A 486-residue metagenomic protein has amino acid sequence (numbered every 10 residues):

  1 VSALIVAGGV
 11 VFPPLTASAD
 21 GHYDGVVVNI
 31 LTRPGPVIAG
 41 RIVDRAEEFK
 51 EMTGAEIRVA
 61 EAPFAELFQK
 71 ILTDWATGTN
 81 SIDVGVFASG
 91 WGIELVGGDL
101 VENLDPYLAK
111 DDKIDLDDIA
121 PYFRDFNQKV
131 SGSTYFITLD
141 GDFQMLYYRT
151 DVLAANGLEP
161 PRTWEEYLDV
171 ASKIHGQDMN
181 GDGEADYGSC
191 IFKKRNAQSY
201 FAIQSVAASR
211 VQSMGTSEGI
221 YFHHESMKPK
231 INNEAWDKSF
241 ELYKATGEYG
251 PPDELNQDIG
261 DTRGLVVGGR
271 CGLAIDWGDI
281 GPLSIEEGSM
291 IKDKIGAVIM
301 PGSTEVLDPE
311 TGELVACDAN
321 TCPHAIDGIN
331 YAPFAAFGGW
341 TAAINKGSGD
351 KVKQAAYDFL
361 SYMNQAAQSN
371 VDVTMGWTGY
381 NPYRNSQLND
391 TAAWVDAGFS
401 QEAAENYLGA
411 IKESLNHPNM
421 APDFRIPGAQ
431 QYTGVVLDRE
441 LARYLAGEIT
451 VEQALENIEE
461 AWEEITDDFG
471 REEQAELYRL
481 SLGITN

Functional and structural regions predicted by a protein language model:
A17-N29, K50-M52, V130-S133, A154 (+3 more regions): Immediate post-signal peptide segment of exported/extracytoplasmic ligand-binding proteins
G21-H22, S89-M145, E159, Y200-I203 (+3 more regions): Hinge/lid segment of periplasmic solute-binding proteins
H22-D44, F64-A65, D142: Extracytoplasmic "Venus flytrap"
D24-G35, A55-A60, D83-V84, Y135 (+1 more regions): Short, well-ordered beta-strand elements
D44-I119, D151-R162, L265, G272-L273 (+2 more regions): Extracytoplasmic "Venus flytrap"/periplasmic binding protein-like
F126-L139, Q144, L168-K228, C271: Extracytoplasmic/periplasmic solute-binding protein
A171, E218-N256, I299-S303, A316-T321: Glycine-centered hinge/linker elements that transmit conformational signals in sensory and ligand-binding systems
P282-M290, T304-V436, Q474-N486: C-terminal lobe and pocket-closing loops of periplasmic/extracytoplasmic Venus-flytrap solute-binding proteins
